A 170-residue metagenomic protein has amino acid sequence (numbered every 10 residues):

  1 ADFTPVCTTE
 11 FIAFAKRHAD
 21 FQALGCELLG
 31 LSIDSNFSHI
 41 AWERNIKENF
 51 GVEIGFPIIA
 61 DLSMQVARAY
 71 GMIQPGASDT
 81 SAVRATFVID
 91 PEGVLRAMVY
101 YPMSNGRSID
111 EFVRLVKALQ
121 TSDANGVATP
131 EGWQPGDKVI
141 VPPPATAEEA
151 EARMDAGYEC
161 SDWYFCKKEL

Functional and structural regions predicted by a protein language model:
A1-L170: Chalcogenol-based redox active-site neighborhoods
